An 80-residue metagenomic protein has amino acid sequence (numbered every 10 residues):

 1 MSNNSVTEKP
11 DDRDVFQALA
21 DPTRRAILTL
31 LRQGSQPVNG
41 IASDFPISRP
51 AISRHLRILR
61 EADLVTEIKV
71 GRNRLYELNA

Functional and structural regions predicted by a protein language model:
S2, P10-A51, V70-A80: N-terminal helix-turn-helix DNA-binding core of bacterial DNA-binding proteins
L56-R57: Short, hydrophobic-biased segments on the C-terminal half of alpha helices that form "recognition helices"
D63: Glycine-centered, phosphate/nucleic-acid-interacting loop/turn motifs that mediate DNA/RNA or nucleotide
E67: Short beta-strand "wing" residues that participate in macromolecule-binding interfaces
